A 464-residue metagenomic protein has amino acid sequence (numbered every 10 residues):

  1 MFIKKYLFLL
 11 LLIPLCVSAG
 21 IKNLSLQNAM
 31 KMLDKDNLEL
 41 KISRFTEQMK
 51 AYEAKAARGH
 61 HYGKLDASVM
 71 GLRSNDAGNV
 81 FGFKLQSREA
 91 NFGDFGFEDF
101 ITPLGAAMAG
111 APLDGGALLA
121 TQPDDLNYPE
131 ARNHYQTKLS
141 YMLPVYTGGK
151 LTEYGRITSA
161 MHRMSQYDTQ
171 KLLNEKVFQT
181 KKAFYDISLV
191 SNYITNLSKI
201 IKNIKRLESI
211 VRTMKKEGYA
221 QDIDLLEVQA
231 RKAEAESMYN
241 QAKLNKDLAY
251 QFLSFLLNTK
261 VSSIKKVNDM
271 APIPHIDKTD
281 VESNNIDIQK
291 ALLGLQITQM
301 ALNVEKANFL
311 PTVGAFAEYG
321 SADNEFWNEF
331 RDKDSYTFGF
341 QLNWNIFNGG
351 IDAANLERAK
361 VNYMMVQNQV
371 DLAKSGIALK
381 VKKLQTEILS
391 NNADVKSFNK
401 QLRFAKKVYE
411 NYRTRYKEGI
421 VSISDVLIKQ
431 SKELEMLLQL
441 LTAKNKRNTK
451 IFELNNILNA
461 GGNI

Functional and structural regions predicted by a protein language model:
K5-L15: Sec-dependent N-terminal signal peptides
A19-N79, V145, Y219-Q221, S254-Q299 (+3 more regions): Bacterial Sec-pathway N-terminal export signals of envelope proteins
Q27, D66-S68, R73-G96, Q439-I464: Acidic, low-complexity, intrinsically disordered peripheral segments
N28, Y52-A54, Y167-N284, G294 (+5 more regions): Periplasmic alpha-helical coiled-coil/stalk elements that build and connect Gram-negative outer-membrane
K41, K64-N79, D124-R132, M142-K171 (+3 more regions): Small/polar (Gly/Ser/Thr/Ala-rich) solvent-exposed segments that form structured loops/beta-strands/short helices used
I42-A57, L172, K176-T195, T213 (+5 more regions): Amphipathic alpha-helical coiled-coil segments
Q86-P129: Flexible glycine-rich, low-complexity coil/linker segments exposed to the extracellular/periplasmic environment
L139-L143, L253, F340-W344: Residues on the lipid-exposed face of transmembrane beta-strands in outer-membrane beta-barrel proteins
